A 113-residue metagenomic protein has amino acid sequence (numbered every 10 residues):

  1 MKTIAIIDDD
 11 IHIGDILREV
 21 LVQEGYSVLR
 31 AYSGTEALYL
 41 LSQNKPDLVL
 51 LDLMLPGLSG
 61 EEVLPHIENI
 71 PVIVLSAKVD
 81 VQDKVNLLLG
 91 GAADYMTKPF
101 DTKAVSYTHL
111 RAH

Functional and structural regions predicted by a protein language model:
D8, L55: Conserved acidic carboxylate
G14, P56, D80, K98: The feature encodes the CheY-like receiver
D15-Q23: Charged docking surfaces used in two-component/phosphorelay signaling
R30-L48: Acidic, metal-coordinating helix/loop segments flanking the phosphotransfer/catalytic sites of two-component signaling
S33, S59-E62: Acidic catalytic/metal-coordinating carboxylates
D52, S76: Active-site residues of response regulator receiver
T108-H113: Conserved small/polar residues in nucleotide/adenosyl-binding loops
